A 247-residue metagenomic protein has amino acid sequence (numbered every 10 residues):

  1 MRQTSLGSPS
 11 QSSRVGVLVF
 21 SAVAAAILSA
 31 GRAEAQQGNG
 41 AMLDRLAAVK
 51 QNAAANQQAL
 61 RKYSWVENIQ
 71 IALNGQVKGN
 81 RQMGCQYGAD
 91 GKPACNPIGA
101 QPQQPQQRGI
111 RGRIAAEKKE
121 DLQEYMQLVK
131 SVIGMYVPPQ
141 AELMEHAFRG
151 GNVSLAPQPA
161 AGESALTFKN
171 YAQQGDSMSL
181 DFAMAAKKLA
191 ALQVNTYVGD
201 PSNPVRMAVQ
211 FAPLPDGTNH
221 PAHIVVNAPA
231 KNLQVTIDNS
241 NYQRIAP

Functional and structural regions predicted by a protein language model:
R2-F20: Bacterial N-terminal signal peptides that target proteins for export
F20, Q58, H146-F148, P159 (+1 more regions): A generic structural signal for short, non-catalytic loop/turn and secondary-structure boundary residues
A25-A33: C-terminal segment of classical bacterial N-terminal signal peptides
A33-V66: N-terminal leader/targeting segments and the immediate start of mature chains
Q37, G99-S177, T196-P201: Flexible, processing/modification-adjacent segments and terminal tails in exported/periplasmic/extracellular proteins
V49-Q57, A72, P139-E142, N152-L155 (+1 more regions): Intrinsically disordered, low-complexity boundary segments flanking structured domains
N56-G112: Solvent-exposed N-terminal domain segments of exported/luminal and surface proteins
L155-P247: Gly/Pro-enriched, hydrophobic low-complexity segments that function as extracytoplasmic propeptides/linkers
